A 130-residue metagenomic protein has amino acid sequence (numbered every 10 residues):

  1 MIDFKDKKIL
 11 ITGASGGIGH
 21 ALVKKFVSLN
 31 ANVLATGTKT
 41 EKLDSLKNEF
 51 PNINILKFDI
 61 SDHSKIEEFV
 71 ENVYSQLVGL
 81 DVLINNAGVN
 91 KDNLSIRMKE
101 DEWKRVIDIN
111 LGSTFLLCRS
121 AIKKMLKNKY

Functional and structural regions predicted by a protein language model:
K7, G79-L80, M125-Y130: Active-site loop of short-chain dehydrogenase/reductase
S15-G16: Conserved glycine-rich cofactor-binding loop
L29-L43: Conserved glycine-rich Rossmann-like NAD(P)H-binding loop of the short-chain dehydrogenase/reductase
F58-E68, E100: The beta1-alpha1 cofactor-binding region of Rossmann-like NAD(H)/NADP(H)-dependent oxidoreductases
N86-K91: Conserved NAD(P)H cofactor-binding loop of Rossmann-fold oxidoreductase domains
L94-S95, E102-I107: Substrate-binding pocket helix/loop in short-chain dehydrogenase/reductase
C118-R119: A short, exposed helix-loop element centered on a Lys and neighboring polar residues
